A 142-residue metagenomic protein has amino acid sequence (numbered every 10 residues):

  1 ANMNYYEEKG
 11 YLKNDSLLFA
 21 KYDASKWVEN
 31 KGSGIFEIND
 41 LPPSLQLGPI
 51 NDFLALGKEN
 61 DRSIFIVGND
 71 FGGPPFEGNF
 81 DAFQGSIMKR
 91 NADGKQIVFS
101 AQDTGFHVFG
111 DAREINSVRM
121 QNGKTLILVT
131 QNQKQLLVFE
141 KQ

Functional and structural regions predicted by a protein language model:
A1-Q142: Beta-propeller-forming repeat regions
